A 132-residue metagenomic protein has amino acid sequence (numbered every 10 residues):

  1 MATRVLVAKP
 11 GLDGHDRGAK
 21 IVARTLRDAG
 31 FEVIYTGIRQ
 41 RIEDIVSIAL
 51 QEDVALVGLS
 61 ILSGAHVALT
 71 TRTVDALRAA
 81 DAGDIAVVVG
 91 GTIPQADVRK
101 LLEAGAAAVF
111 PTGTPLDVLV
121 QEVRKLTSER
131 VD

Functional and structural regions predicted by a protein language model:
K9-G11: Residue-level signal for short, function-critical loop segments
A19-R124: Cofactor-cradling patches in redox/metallo enzymes
K125-D132: The C-terminal output helix
